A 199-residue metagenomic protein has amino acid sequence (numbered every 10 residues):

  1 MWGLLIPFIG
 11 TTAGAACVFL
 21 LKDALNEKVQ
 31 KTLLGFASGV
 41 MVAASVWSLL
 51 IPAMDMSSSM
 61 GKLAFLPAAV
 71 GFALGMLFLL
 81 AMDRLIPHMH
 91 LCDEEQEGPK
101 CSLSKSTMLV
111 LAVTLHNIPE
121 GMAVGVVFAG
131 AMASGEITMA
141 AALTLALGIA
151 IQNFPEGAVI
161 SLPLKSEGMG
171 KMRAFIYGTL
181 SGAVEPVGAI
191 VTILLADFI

Functional and structural regions predicted by a protein language model:
M1-I199: Intrinsically disordered, metal-sensing/regulatory segments
